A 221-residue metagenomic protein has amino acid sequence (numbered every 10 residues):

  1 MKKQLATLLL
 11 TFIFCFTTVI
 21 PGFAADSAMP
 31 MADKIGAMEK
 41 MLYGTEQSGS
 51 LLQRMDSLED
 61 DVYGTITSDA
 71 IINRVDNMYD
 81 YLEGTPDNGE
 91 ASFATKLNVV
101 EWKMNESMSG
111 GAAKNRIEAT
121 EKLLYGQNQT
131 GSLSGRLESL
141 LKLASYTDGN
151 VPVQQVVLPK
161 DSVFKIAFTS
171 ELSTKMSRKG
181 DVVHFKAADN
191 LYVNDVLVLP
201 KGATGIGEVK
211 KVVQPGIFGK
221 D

Functional and structural regions predicted by a protein language model:
M1, F23-A24: Initiator methionine at the very start of the polypeptide chain
M1-L9: Bacterial N-terminal signal peptides that target proteins for export
L8, F14-F23: C-terminal segment of classical bacterial N-terminal signal peptides
F16, I20, L58-D61, I206: N-terminal processing/targeting junctions
A24-Y146: Alpha-helical, heptad-rich or low-complexity scaffold/stalk segments that mediate oligomerization or tethering
N150-D221: Contiguous beta-sheet cores, especially beta-hairpins with glycine/small-residue-rich turns and Gly-(small hydrophobic)
